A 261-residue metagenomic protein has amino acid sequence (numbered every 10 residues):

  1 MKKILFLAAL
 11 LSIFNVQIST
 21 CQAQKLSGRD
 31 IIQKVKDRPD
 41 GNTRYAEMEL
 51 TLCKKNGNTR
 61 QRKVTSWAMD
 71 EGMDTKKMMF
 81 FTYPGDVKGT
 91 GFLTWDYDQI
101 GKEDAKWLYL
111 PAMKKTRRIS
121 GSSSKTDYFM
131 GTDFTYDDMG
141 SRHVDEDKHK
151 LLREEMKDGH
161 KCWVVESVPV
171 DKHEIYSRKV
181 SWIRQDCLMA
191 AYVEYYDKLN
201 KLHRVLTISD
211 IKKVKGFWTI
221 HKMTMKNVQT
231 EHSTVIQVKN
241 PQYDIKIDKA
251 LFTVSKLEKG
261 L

Functional and structural regions predicted by a protein language model:
I4-I13: Sec-dependent N-terminal signal peptides
A8-A9, C21, L188: Cleavable N-terminal signal peptides
I13-C21: C-terminal segment of classical bacterial N-terminal signal peptides
L26-A112: N-terminal mature ectodomain segment of secretory-pathway/periplasmic proteins
D30-Q33, E49, R62-T65, T135 (+3 more regions): Short structured motifs
T82, L93, A105-Y109, R118-S120 (+3 more regions): Gly/Pro-enriched, hydrophobic low-complexity segments that function as extracytoplasmic propeptides/linkers
G260-L261: Short, solvent-exposed mixed-charge patches
